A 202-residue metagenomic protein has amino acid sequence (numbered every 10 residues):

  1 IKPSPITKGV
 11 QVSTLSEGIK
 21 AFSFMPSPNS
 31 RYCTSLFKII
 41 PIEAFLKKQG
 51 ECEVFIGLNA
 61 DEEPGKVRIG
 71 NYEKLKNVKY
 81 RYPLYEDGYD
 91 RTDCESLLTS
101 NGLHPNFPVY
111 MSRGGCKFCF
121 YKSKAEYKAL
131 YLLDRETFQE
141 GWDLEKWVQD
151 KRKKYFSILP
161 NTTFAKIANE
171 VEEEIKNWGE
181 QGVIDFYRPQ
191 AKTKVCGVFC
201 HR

Functional and structural regions predicted by a protein language model:
I1-R202: Nucleotide-activated chemistry modules centered on ATP-dependent adenylation/adenylyltransferase
